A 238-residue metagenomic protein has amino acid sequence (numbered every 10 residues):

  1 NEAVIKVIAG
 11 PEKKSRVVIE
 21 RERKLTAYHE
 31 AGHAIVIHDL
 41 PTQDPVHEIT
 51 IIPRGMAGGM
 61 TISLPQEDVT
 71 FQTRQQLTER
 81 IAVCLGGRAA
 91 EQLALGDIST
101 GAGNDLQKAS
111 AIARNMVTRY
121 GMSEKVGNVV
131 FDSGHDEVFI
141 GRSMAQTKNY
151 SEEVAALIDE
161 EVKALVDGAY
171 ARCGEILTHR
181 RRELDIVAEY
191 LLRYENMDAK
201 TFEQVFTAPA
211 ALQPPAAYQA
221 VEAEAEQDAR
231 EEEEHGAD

Functional and structural regions predicted by a protein language model:
N1-I5: C-terminal helical "lid" of AAA+/P-loop NTPase domains
K6-K13: Hydrophobic alpha-helical transmembrane segments of multi-pass inner membrane proteins, especially in bacterial systems
K14-R21: Short conserved motifs of the RecA-like P-loop NTPase core
R21-Y28, A34-D238: Soluble catalytic regions of large protease machineries
